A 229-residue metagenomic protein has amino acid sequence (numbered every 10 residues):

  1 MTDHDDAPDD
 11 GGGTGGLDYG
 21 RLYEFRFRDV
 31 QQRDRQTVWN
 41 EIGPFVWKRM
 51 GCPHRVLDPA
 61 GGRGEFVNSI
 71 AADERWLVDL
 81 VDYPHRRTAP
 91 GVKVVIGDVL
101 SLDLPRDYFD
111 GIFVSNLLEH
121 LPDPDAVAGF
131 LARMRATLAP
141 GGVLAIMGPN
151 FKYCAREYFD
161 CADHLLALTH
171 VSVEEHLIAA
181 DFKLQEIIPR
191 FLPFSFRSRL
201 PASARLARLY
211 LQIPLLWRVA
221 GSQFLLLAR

Functional and structural regions predicted by a protein language model:
M1-D107, G111-S115, D125-V127, L131 (+1 more regions): Conserved N-terminal segment of class I S-adenosyl-L-methionine
N116-H120: Short catalytic micro-motifs in class I SAM-dependent methyltransferases
P122-A126, R156: Short N-terminal helix/helix-N-cap motif within the alpha/beta-hydrolase-1
A128-V143: A short glycine-rich, Lys/Arg-flanked "PGG" loop and its adjoining helix->strand segment in the class I
V143, E175, E186-R229: A C-terminal cap/extension of S-adenosyl-L-methionine-dependent methyltransferases that defines the acceptor-substrate
I146-G148: Acidic carboxylate diad motif detector
E157-E175: Acceptor-substrate binding/catalytic loop of class I
